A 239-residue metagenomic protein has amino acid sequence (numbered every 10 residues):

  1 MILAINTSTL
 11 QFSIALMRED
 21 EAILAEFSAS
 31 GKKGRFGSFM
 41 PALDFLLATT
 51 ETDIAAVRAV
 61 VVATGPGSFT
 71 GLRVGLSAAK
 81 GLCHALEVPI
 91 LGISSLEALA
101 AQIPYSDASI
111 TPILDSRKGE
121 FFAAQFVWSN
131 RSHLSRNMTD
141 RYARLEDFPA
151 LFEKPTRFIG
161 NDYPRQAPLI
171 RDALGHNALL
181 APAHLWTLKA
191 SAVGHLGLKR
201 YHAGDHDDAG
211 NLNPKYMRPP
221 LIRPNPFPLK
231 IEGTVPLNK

Functional and structural regions predicted by a protein language model:
M1-T64: N-terminal beta-alpha supersecondary unit
A22, G31-G34, P89-T187, H202 (+5 more regions): Surface "functional belts" at beta-alpha junctions
R35-M40, A79, I93-S94: N-terminal glycine-rich phosphate-binding loop and ensuing alpha1 helix
L46-T50, A85, I103, V193-Y201: Stable alpha-helical structural segments in soluble proteins, enriched in small hydrophobic residues
T50-A55, H84-S95: Phosphate-handling active-site elements
V61-I90: DPxDG-like acidic metal-binding loop motif
H184-D207: A contiguous, mid-protein "functional segment" used to position or interact with cofactors/ions or partner subunits
